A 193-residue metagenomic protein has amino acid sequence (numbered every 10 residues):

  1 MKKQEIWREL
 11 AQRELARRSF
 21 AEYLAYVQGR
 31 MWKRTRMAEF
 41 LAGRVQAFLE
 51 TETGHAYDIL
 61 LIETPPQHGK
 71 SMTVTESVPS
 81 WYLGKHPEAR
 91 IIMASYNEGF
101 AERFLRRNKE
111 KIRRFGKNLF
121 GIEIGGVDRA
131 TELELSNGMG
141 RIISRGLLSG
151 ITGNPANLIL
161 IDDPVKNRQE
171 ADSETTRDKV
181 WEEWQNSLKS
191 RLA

Functional and structural regions predicted by a protein language model:
M1-Y57: N-terminal accessory segments
K33-A38, K70-S71, T75, V180: Phosphate/oxyanion-binding active-site loops and adjacent basic polyanion-contact surfaces
A42-Q46, M72-G84, D162: Contiguous, well-ordered alpha-helical segments that form the cores/surfaces of helical PPI scaffolds
G54-P79: Walker A/P-loop
R90, A94-I151: Conserved nucleotide-state-sensing and coupling region of NTP-binding domains
A130-S187: Conserved RecA-like ASCE ATPase "motif II neighborhood" in helicase/translocase motors
